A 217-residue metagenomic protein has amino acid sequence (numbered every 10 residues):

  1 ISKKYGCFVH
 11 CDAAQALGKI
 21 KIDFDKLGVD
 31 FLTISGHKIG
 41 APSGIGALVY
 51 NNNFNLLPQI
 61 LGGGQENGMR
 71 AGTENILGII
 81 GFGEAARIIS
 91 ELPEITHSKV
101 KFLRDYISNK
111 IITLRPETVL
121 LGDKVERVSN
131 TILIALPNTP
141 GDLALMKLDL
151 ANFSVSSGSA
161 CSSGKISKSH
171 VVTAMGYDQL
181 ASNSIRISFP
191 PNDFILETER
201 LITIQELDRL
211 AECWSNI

Functional and structural regions predicted by a protein language model:
I1-I217: Pyridoxal 5′-phosphate
